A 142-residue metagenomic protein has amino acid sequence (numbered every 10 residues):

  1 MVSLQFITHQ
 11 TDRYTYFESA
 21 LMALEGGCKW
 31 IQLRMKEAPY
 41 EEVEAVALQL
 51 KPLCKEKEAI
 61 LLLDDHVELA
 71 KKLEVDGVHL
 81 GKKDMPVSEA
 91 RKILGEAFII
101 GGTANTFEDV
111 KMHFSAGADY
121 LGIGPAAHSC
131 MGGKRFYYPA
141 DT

Functional and structural regions predicted by a protein language model:
M1-V87, K92-Y120: Conserved N-terminal beta1-alpha1 strand-loop-helix module at the mouth
L33, A70, A127-K134: A short acidic, helix-capping loop that chelates divalent metal ions and anchors anionic groups
E44-L48, R135-T142: Charged helix-capping and loop-helix junction motifs
